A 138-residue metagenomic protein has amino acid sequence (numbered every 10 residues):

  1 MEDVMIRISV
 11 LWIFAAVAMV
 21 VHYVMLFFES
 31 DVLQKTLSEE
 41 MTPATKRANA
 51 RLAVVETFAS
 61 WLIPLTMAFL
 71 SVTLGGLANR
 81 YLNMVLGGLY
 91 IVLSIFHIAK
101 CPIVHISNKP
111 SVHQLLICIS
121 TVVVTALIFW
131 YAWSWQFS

Functional and structural regions predicted by a protein language model:
M1-M19: Cytosolic juxtamembrane helix and N-cap/initiation of the first transmembrane helix
E2-I6, A44-R51, L74-Y81, H105-L115: Juxtamembrane loop-transmembrane helix junctions in multi-pass integral membrane proteins, especially the extracellular
A15-R51: Hydrophobic transmembrane helix segments
A44-P64: Interfacial helix-start motif at the membrane-water boundary
L62-G88: Juxtamembrane helix-break-helix junctions at the cytosolic face of small multi-pass alpha-helical membrane proteins
Y81-A99, V124: Hydrophobic alpha-helical membrane segments
V92-C118, W133-F137: Membrane-helix boundary connector in multi-pass membrane proteins
V123-S138: Membrane-water interface at the C-terminal end of transmembrane alpha helices
